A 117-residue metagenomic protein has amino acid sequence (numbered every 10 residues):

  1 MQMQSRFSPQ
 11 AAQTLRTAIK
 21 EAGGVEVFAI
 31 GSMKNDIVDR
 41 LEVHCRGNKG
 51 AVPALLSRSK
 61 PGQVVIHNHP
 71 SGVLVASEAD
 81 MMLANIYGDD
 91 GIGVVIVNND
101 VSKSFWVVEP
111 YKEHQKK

Functional and structural regions predicted by a protein language model:
M1-R58: Glycine-rich short-loop/terminal segments
M1-R6, K49-K117: Active-site-proximal loop/helix of nucleotide/amide-processing enzymes and allied scaffolds
